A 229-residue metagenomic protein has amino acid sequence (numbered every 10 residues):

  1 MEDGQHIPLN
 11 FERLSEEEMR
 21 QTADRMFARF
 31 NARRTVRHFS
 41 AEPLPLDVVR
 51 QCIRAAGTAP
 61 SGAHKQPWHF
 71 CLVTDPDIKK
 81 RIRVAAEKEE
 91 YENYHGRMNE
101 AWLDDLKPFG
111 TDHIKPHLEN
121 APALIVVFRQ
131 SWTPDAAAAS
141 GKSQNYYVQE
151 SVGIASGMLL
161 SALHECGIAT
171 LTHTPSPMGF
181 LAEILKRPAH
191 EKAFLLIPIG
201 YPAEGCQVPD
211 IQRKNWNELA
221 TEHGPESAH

Functional and structural regions predicted by a protein language model:
M1-E18, T22, D112, K192-H229: C-terminal helix-cap and adjacent tail motif
M1-P43, D47-Q51: Short acidic N-proximal helix/loop "leader" segments that mark the beginning of a domain or an inter-domain linker
R54-G57, I125, S131-I184: Small-aliphatic-rich amphipathic alpha-helix that forms the alpha element of a beta-alpha
A55-G57, P108-H113, L181-E183, C206: Glycine-rich, charged/polar anion/phosphate-binding loops that engage phosphate groups from diverse ligands
G57-H64: Glycine-rich phosphate/pyrophosphate-binding beta-alpha loops
H64-P67, E119-A121, K192: Short, basic and Ser/Thr-rich N-terminal targeting/leader segments
L72-V152: Glycine/small-residue-rich phosphate/adenosyl-binding loop
F180-F194: Short, electropositive alpha-helical surface patch
